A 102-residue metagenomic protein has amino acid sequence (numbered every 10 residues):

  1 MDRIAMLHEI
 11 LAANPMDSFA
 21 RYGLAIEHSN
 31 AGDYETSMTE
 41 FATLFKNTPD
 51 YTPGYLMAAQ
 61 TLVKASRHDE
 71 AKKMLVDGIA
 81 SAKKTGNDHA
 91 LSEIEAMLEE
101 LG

Functional and structural regions predicted by a protein language model:
E9-I10, T43-L44, G78: Canonical positions in the second alpha-helix
A13, K46-N47, S81, T85: Structural marker of alpha-solenoid helical repeat scaffolds
